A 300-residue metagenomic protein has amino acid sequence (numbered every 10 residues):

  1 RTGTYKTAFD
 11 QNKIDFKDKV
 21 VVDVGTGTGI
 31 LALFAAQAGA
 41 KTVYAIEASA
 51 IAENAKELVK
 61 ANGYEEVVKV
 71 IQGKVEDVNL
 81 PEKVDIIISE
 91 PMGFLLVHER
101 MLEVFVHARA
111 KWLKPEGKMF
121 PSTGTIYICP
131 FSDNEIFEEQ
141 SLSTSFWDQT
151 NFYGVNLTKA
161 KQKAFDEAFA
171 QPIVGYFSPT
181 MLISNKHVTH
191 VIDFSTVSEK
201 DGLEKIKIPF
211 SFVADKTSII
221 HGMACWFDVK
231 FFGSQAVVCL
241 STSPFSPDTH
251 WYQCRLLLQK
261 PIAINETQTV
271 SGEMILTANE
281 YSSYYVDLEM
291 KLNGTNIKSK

Functional and structural regions predicted by a protein language model:
R1-V24, T28-K300: Class I SAM-binding transferase module
